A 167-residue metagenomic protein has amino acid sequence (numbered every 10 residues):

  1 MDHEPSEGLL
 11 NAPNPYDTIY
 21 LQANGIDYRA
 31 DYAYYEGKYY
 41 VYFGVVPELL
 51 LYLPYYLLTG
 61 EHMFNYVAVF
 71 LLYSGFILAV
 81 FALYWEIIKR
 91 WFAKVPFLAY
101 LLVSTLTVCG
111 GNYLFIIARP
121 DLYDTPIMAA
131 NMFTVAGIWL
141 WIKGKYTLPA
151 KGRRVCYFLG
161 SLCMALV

Functional and structural regions predicted by a protein language model:
D2-F43, Y84, T107-V108, N112-I117: Interfacial juxtamembrane loops and adjacent helix segments that form the catalytic/substrate-binding surfaces
Y28-L71, R90-K94, I116-P120: Juxtamembrane segments of multi-pass membrane glycosylation machinery that transfer sugars from lipid-linked donors
F64-A93, T134-L140: Transmembrane-helix motifs of polytopic, lipid-linked glycan transferases
W85-K94, I142-F158: Membrane-interface junctions at the ends of membrane-embedded or membrane-associated helices
A99-N112, W139, M164: Short helix- or helix-capping micro-motifs that position conserved polar/aromatic residues at function-defining sites
R119-I127: Short acidic/glycine- and proline-prone juxtamembrane loop motifs at membrane-interface regions of multi-pass membrane
M128-P149: Specific aromatic-rich, kink-prone transmembrane helix
V135, V155-V167: Membrane-interface alpha helices of multi-pass inner-membrane proteins
